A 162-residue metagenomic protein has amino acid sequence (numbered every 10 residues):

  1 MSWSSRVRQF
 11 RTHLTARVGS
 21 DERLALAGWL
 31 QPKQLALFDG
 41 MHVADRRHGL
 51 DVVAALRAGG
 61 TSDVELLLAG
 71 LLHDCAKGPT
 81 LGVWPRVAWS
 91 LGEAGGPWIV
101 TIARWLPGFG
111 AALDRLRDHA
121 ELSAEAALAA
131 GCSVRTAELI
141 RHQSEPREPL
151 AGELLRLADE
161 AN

Functional and structural regions predicted by a protein language model:
M1-W29: Extreme N-terminal tail/first-helix region
A27, P32-N162: Divalent metal-dependent catalytic cores for phosphoryl transfer on phosphate-bearing substrates
